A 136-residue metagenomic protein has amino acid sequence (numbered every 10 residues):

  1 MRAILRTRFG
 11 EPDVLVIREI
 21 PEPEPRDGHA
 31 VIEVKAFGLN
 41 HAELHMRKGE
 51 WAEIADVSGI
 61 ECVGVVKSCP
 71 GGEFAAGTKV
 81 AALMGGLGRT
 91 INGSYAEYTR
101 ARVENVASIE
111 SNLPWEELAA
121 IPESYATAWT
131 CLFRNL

Functional and structural regions predicted by a protein language model:
M1-R2: Extreme N-terminal starter segment of soluble prokaryotic enzymes
L5, E22, M46, R100-A101: Conserved hydrophobic "DFG−1" position in protein kinase catalytic cores
G10-I17, H41-A42: Short N-terminal binding/cap micro-motifs at the start of the first secondary-structure element
E11-P12, E73-F74, R89-I91: Short glycine/serine/proline-enriched coil/turn segments at secondary-structure junctions
R18-E19, R47-E50, Y95-A96, N135: Short, glycine/charged-enriched secondary-structure capping and boundary segments
P21-G38, R47-L87, L113: Glycine-rich beta-strand-centered segment in the early N-terminal region that forms part of a ligand/cofactor-binding
A42, G72, E104-A107: Glycine-centered loop/turn positions within well-structured domains that cap or flank conserved ligand/cofactor-binding
L83-L136: NAD(P)H dinucleotide-binding glycine-rich loop of Rossmann-like/cofactor-binding domains, especially the beta1-alpha1
